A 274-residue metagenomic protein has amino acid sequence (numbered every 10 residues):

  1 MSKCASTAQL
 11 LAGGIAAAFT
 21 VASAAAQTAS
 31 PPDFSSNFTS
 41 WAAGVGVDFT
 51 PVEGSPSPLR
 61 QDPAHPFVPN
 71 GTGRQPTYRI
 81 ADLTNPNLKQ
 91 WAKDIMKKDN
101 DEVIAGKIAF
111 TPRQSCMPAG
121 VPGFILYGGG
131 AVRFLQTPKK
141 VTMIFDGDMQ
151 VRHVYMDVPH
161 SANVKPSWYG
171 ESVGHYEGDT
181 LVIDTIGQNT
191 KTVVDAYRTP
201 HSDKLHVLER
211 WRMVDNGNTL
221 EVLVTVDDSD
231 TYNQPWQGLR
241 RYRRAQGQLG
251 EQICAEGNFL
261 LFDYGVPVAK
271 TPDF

Functional and structural regions predicted by a protein language model:
M1-T7: N-terminal secretory signal peptides that target proteins for export/translocation
A12-V21: Bacterial N-terminal signal peptides
A26-F274: PEST-like low-complexity, intrinsically disordered acidic/proline/serine-rich tracts that flank trafficking/processing
